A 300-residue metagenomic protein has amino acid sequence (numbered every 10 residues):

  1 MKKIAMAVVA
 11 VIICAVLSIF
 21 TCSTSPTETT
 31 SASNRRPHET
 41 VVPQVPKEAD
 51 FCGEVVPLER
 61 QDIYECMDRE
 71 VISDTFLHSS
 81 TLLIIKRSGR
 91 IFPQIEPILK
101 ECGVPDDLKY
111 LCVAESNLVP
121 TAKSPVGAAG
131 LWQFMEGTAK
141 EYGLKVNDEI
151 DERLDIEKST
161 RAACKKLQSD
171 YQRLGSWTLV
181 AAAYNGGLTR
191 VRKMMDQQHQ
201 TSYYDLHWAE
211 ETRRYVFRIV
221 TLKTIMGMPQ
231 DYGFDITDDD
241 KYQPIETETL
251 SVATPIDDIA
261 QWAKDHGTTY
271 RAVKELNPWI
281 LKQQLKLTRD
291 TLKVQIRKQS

Functional and structural regions predicted by a protein language model:
K2-G103: An acidic, Gly/Ser/Thr/Pro-rich helix-cap/linker signature
L77, T81-F92, E101-V104, S124-W132 (+5 more regions): Solvent-exposed, acidic/flexible segments
V104-T121, V180-G186, V273-L276: Short, functionally critical alpha-helical segments immediately adjacent to catalytic or ligand/cofactor-binding
V126-N147, T160-A163, L167, V191-M194: Substrate-binding/active-site groove segments that recognize and process beta-1,4-linked N-acetyl-hexosamine
L167-M194: Catalytic and binding regions of secreted/periplasmic enzymes and modules that target cell-wall glycans
E210-G233: Catalytic cores of secreted or luminal carbohydrate-active enzymes
T237-G267: Primarily a LysM-type cell-wall glycan-binding module
K274-S300: Extracellular LysM carbohydrate-binding repeats and other cell-envelope/extracellular binding modules
